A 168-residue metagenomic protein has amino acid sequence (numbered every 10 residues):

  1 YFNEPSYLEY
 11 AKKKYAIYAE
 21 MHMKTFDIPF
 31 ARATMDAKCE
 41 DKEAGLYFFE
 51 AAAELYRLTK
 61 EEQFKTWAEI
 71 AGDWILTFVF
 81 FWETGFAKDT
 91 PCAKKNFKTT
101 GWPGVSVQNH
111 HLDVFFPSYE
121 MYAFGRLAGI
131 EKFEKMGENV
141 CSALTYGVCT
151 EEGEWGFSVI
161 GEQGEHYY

Functional and structural regions predicted by a protein language model:
Y1-Y168: Glycan-recognition and catalytic cores of secretory/periplasmic carbohydrate-active enzymes
